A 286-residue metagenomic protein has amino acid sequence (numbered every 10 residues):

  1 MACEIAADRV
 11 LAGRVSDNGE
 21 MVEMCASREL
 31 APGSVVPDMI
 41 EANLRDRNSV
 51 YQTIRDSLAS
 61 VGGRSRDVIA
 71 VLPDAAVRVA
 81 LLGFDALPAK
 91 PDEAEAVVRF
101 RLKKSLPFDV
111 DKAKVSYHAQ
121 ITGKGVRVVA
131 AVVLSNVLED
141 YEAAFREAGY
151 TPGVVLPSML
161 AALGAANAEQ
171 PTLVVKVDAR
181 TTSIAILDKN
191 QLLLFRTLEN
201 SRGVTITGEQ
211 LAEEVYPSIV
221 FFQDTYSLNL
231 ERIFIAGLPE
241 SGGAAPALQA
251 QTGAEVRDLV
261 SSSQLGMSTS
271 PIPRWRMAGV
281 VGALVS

Functional and structural regions predicted by a protein language model:
M1-S286: Hydrophobic/aromatic-enriched cytosolic interaction surfaces used to assemble or bind macromolecules
